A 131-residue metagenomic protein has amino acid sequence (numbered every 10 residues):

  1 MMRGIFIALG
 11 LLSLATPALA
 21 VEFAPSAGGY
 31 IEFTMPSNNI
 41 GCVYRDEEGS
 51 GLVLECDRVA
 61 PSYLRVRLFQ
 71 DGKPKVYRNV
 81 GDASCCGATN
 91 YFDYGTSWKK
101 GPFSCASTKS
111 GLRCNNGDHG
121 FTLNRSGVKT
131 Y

Functional and structural regions predicted by a protein language model:
I5-A15: Bacterial N-terminal signal peptides
L14, P36, S50, N79-V80 (+2 more regions): Processing junctions and N-termini across compartments
T16-A20: Sec/Tat signal peptide C-region and signal peptidase I cleavage site
V21-P25, G49-Y94, N124-Y131: A low-complexity, Ser/Thr/Gly/Pro-enriched, surface-exposed linker/loop concept that marks segments flanking
G28-Y44, D93-K100, S104-A106: Extracellular glycan-recognition/adhesion modules and their associated mucin-like linkers
I40, L54, A83-S84, F103 (+1 more regions): Extracellular secreted precursors and ectodomains with disulfide-bonded cysteine-rich loops/domains
Y44, R58, G87-A88, S107 (+1 more regions): Disulfide-rich extracellular modules and peptides
S104-L123: Short, exposed beta-strand-loop hairpins at the edges of beta-sheets in extracellular/periplasmic proteins
